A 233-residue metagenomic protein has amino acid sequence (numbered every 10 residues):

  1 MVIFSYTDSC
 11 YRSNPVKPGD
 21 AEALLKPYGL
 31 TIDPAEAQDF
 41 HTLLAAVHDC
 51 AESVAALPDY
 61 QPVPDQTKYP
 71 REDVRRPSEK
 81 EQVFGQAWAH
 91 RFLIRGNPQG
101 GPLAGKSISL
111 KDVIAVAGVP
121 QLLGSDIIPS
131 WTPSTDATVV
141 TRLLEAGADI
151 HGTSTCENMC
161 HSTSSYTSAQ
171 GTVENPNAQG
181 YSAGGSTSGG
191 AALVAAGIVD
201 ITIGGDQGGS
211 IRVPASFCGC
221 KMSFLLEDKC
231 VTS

Functional and structural regions predicted by a protein language model:
M1-I3, Y28: Terminal signal-anchor or tail-anchor transmembrane helices that tether membrane-associated enzymes to cellular
I3-N14: Extended, non-globular alpha-helical segments
R12-G19, K26, T31-I203, Q207: Gly/Ser-rich catalytic/binding loops embedded in alpha/beta enzyme cores
S168-G171, C218-M222: Short, hinge-like loop/turn segments at secondary-structure boundaries
R212-F217: Structural signature of FAD isoalloxazine-binding scaffolds in flavoprotein oxidoreductases
E227-S233: A short core secondary-structure module
